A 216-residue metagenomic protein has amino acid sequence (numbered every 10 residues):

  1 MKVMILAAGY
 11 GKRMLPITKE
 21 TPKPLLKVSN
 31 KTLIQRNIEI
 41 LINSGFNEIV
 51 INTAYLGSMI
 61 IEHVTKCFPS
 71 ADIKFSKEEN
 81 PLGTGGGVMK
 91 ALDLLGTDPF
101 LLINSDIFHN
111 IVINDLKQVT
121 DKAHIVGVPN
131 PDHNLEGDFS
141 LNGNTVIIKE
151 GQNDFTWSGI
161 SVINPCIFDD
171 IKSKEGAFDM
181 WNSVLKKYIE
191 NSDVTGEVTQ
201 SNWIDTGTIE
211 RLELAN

Functional and structural regions predicted by a protein language model:
M1-K19: N-terminal nucleotide-binding beta1-loop-alpha1 segment
K2-I5, K27, K31-N104, I113 (+2 more regions): Conserved N-terminal catalytic core of the sugar/cofactor nucleotidyltransferase
Y10, S105-I107: Active-site metal-binding loops of divalent metal-dependent hydrolases
P24, D72-K74, D193-T195: Conserved beta-strand segments of alpha/beta enzyme cores
A54, S76-E78, V126-V128, K149 (+1 more regions): Conserved beta-strand termini and adjacent loop/short-helix elements that scaffold enzyme active sites in alpha/beta
Y55, H124-L141: Short beta-strand-to-loop element that shapes/binds the nucleotide-sugar donor at the catalytic cleft/hinge
L101, F108, I113-Q118, N130-D132 (+1 more regions): Catalytic-core segments of class I nucleotidyltransferases/pyrophosphorylases that form NMP-activated intermediates
